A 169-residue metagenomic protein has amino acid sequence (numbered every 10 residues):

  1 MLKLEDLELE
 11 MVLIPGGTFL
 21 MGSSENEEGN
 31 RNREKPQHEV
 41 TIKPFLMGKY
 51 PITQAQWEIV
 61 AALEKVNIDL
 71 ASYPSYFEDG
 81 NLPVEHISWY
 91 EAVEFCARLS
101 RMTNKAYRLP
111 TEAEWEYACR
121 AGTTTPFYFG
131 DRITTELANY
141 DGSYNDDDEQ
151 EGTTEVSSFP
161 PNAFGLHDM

Functional and structural regions predicted by a protein language model:
L2-N67, I87-Y90: A short glycine-rich, aromatic-capped structural motif
L20, S24-E25, N67, S75-E78 (+1 more regions): Functional-site microenvironments in short loops/helix caps that host divalent-cation chemistry
